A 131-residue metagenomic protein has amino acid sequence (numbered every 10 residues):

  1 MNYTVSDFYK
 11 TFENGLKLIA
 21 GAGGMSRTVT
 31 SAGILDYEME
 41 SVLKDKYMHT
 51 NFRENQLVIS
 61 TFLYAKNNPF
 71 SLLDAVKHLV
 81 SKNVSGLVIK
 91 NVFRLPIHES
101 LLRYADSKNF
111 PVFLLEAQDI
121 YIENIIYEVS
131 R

Functional and structural regions predicted by a protein language model:
M1-R131: Alpha-helical/coil-rich non-catalytic "connector" segments in signaling and regulatory proteins
